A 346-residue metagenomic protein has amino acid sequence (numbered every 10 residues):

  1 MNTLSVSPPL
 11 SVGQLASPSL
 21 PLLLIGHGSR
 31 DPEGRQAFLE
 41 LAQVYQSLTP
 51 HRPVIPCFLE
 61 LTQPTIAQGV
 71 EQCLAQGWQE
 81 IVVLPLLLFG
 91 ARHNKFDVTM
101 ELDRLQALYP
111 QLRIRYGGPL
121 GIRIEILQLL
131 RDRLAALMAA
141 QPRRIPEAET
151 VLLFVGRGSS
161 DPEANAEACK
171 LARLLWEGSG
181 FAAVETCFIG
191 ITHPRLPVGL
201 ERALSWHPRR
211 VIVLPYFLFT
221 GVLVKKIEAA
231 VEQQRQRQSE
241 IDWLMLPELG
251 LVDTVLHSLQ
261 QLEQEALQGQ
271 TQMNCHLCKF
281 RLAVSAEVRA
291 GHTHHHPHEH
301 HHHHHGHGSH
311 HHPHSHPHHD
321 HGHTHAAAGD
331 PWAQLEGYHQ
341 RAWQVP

Functional and structural regions predicted by a protein language model:
M1-P346: Active-site-proximal alpha-helix that buttresses catalytic centers in soluble enzyme cores
